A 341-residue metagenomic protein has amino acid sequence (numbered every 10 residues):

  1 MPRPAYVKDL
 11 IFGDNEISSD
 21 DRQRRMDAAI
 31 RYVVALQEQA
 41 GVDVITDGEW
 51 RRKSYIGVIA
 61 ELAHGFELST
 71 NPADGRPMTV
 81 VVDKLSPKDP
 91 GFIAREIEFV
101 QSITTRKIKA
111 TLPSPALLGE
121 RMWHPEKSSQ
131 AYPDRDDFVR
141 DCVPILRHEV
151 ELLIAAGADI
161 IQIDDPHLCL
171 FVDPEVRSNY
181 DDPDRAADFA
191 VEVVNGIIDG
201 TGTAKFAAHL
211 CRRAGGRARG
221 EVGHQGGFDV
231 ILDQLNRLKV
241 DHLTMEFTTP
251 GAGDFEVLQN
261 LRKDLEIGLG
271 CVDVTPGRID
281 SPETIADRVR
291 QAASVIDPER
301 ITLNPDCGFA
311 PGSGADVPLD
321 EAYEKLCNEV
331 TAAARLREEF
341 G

Functional and structural regions predicted by a protein language model:
M1-G341: Domain-level signal for soluble alpha/beta catalytic cores
